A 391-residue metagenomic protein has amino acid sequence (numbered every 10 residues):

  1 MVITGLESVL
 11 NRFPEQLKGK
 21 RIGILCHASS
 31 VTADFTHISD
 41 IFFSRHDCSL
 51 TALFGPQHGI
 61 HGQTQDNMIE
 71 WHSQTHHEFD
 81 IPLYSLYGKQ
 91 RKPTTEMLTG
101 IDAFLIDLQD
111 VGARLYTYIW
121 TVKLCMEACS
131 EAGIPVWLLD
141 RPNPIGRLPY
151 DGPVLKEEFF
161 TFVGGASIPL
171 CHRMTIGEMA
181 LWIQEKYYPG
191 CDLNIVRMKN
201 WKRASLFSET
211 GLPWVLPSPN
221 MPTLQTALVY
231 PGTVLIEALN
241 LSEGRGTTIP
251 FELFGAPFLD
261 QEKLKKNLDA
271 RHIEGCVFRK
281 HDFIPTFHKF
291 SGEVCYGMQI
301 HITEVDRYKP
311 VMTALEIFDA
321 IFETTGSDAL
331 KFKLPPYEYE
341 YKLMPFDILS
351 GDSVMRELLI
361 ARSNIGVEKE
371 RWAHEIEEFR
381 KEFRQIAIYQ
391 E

Functional and structural regions predicted by a protein language model:
V2-C48: N-terminal phosphate-binding or glycine-rich loops at protein starts, especially the Walker A/P-loop of NTPases
S49-Q57, L139: Short internal beta-strands
G62-D66, W137-F159: Glycine-rich, charge-decorated loop segments at or immediately adjacent to ligand/cofactor-binding or catalytic sites
N67-I101, A113: Glycine-rich oxoanion-binding loops at beta->alpha junctions
D110-V122: Glycine/threonine-rich flexible loop motifs
F159-P231: Conserved anion/nucleotide-ligand pocket segment
W201-H288: Glycine-rich, aromatic-lined ligand/substrate-binding cores of catalytic and carbohydrate-binding domains
G255, L259-E370: Conserved functional hotspot residues or short segments at active or partner-binding sites across diverse domains
